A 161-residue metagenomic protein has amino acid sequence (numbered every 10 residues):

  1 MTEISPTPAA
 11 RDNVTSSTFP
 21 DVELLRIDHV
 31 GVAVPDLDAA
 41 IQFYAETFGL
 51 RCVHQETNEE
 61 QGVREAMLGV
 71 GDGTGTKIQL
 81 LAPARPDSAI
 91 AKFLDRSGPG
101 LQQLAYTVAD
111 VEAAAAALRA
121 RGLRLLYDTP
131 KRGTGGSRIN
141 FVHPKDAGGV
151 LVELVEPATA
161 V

Functional and structural regions predicted by a protein language model:
T2, L50-V53: Extended macromolecule-engaging scaffold surfaces, prototypically the DNA polymerase sliding clamp/PCNA/9-1-1 ring
T2-V22, A66-G69, T76-I78, Y106 (+1 more regions): Vicinal oxygen chelate
S17-V22, R26-D28, C52-V53, E60-G62 (+2 more regions): A cross-kingdom feature marking solvent-exposed beta-strand/loop segments within repeated, beta-rich binding/scaffold
I27-P35, A66-D72, I90-A117: Vicinal oxygen chelate
D36-R51, R119-R121: Amphipathic alpha-helical segments
T47, G62-E65: An N-terminus-focused feature that recognizes amino-terminal "leader" regions
R51, T74-K77, S88-A89, G149-V150: Short loop/beta submotifs within extracellular cysteine-rich repeat domains
L81-P83: Short, conserved turn/kink motifs that form compact alpha/beta structural patches or helix kinks used as
